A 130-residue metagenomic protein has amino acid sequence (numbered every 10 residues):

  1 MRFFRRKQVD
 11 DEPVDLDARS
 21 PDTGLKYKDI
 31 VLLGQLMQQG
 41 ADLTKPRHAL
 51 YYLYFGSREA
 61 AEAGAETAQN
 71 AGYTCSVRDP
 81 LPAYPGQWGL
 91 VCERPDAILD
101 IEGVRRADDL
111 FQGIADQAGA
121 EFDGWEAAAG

Functional and structural regions predicted by a protein language model:
R2-G130: Long, contiguous binding/interaction regions
